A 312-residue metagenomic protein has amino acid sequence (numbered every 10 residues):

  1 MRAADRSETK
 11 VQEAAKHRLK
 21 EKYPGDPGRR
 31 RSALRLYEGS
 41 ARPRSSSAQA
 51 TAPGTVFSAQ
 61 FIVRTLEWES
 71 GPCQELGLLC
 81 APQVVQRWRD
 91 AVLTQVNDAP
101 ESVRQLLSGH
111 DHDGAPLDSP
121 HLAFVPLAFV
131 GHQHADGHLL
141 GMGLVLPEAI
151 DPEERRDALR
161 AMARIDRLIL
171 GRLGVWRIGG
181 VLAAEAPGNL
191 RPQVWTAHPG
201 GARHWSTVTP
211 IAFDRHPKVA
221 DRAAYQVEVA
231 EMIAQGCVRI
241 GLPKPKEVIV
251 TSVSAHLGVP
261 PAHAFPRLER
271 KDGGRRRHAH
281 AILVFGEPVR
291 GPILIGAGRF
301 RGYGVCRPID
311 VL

Functional and structural regions predicted by a protein language model:
M1-L312: RNA-interacting cores
